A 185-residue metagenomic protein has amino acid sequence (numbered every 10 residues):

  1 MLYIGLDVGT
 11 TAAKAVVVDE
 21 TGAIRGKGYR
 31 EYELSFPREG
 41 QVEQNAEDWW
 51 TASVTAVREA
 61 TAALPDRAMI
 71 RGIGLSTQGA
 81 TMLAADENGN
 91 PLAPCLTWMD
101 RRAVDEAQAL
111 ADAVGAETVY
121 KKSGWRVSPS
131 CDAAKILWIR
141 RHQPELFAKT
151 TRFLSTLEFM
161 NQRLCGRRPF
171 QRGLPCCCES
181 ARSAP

Functional and structural regions predicted by a protein language model:
M1-P94, D105, K121, K149: N-terminal glycine/serine-rich phosphate-binding loop of ATP-dependent small-molecule kinases, especially carbohydrate
L2, V8-T10, T21, V119-P185: Gly/Ser/Thr-rich active-site cleft segment
S35-F36, A85-E87, V114-A116, F170-R172: A short alpha-helix capping/helix-coil boundary motif
N45-E47, D112-V114, V127: Juxtamembrane/interface motifs at transmembrane-helix termini
T55, E59, A109, W138-R141 (+1 more regions): Residue-level signal for well-ordered alpha-helical scaffold segments within enzymatic catalytic domains
D100: Carbohydrate-associated surface elements
V104-G115: Hinge/lid segment of periplasmic solute-binding proteins
